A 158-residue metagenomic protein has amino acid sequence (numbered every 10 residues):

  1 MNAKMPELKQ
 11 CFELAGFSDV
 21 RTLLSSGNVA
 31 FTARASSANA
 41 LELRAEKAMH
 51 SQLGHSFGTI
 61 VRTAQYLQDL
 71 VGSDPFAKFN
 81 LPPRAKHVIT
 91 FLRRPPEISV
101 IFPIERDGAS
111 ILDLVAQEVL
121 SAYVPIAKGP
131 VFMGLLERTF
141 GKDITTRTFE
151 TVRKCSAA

Functional and structural regions predicted by a protein language model:
M1-S26, A30-A158: Surface-exposed, charge/polar-rich loops and edge strands
